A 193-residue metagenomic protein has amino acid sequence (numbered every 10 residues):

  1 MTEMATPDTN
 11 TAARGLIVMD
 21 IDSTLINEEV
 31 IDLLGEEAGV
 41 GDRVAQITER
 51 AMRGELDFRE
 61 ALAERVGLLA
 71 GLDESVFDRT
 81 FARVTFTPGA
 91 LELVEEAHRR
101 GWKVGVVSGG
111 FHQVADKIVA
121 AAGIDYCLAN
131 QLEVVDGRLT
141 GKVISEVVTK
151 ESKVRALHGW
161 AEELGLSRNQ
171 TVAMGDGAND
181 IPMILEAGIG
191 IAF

Functional and structural regions predicted by a protein language model:
M1, A12-R14, G101, R168: A general structural motif
T2-M4, C127: Generic structural signal for residues in well-ordered beta-strands
M4-V66: Active-site neighborhood of HAD-like aspartate-dependent phosphohydrolases
D22, G39-V40, G71, L132-V134: Short connector loops/turns at beta-strand edges and beta->alpha or beta->beta junctions
D22, I26, D57, L69 (+3 more regions): Catalytic cores of large soluble enzymes that bind and process phosphate-bearing ligands
E37, G41, R50, L68 (+3 more regions): Change "in soluble alpha/beta enzymes" to "in soluble alpha/beta proteins
R59-E92: Metal-dependent phosphoesterase signature
F81-F193: C-terminal cap/substrate-recognition subdomain and adjoining C-terminal extension of metal-dependent phosphatase-like
